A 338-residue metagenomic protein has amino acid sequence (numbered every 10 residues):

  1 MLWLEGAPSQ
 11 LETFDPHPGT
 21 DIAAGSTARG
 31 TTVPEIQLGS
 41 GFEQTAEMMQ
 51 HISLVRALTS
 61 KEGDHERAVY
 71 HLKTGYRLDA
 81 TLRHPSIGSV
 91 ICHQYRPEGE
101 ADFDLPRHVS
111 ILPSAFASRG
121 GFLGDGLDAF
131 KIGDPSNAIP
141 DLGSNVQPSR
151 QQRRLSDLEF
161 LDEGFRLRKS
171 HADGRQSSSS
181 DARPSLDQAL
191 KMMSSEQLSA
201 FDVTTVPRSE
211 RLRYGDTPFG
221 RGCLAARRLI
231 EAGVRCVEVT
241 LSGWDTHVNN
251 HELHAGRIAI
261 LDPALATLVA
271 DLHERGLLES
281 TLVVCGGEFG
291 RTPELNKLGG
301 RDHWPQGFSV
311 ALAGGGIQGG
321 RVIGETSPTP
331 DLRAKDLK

Functional and structural regions predicted by a protein language model:
M1-K338: Ligand-binding pockets and gating/stacking loops
